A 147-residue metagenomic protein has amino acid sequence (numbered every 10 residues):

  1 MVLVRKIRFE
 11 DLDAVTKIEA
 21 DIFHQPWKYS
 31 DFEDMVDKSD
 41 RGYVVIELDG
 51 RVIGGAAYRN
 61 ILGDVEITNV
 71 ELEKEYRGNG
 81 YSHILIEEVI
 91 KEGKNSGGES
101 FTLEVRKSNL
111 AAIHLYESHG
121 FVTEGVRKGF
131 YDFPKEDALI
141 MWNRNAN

Functional and structural regions predicted by a protein language model:
L3-E75, I86-E88, E92, S96 (+1 more regions): Acetyl-CoA-dependent GNAT
I67, F101-V105: Conserved hydrophobic beta-strand within the GNAT/NAT acetyltransferase core sheet that lines the active-site cleft
E73-N79, K107-N109: Active-site acidic-Proline motif in GNAT/NAT acetyltransferases
G78-K91, H114-S118: Conserved acetyl-CoA-binding loop-helix of GNAT-fold acetyltransferases
N79, S96-E99: Short coil/turn segments at alpha/beta junctions that flank glycine-rich nucleotide-binding fingerprints
S82, I86, N109-A112, G129-P134: Short glycine/proline-centered loop/turn elements that form peptide/ligand docking sites
E104, V122-A138: Conserved catalytic-core motifs of GNAT/GCN5-like acyltransferases
Y116, F121, M141: Conserved active-site tyrosine of GNAT-family acetyltransferases
